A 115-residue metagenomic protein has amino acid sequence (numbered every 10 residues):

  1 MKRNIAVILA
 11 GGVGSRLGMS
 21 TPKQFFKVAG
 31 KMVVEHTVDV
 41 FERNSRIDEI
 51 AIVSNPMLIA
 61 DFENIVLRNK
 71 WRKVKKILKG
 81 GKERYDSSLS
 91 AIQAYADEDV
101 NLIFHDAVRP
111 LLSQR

Functional and structural regions predicted by a protein language model:
K2-P56: N-terminal glycine-rich phosphate-binding loop and ensuing alpha1 helix
L9, L58, R84-S88: Conserved donor sugar-nucleotide recognition element shared by glycan-biosynthetic enzymes
R16, R43, D61-F62, D86-S87: Phosphate- and divalent-cation-binding pockets in alpha/beta enzyme and binding domains that engage nucleotide-derived
V28, V53, L78-K79, H105: Structural motif
V38-E42, V66, Y95: Hydrophobic C-terminal alpha-helix "anchor/cap" residues
R46-I52, P56-K73: Acidic donor-binding segment of Leloir-type glycosyltransferases
K70-K82: Conserved donor nucleotide-binding strand/loop of the catalytic core
E83-R115: Conserved beta-loop-beta/alpha segment of the NTase-like Rossmann-fold superfamily that binds/positions NTPs
